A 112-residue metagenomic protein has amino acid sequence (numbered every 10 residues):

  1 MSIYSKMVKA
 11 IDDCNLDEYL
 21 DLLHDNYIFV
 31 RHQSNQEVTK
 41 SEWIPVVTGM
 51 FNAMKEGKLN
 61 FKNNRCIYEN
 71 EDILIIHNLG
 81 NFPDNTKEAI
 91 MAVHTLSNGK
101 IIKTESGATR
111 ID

Functional and structural regions predicted by a protein language model:
S5-K9, D21-N35: Short, solvent-exposed secondary-structure junction/capping segments
I11-E18: Short helix-adjacent coil turns
D12, V30, S34, I44-D112: A beta-strand edge to alpha-helix "cap/lid" segment located at domain peripheries
D17, D25, I102: Glycine-centered loop/turn positions within well-structured domains that cap or flank conserved ligand/cofactor-binding
